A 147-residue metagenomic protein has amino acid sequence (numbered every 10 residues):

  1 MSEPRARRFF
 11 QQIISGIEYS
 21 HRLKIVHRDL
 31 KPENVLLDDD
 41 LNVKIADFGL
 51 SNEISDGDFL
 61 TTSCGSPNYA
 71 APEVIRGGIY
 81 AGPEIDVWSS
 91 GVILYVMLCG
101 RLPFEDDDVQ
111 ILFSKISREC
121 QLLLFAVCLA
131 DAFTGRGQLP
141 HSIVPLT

Functional and structural regions predicted by a protein language model:
M1-T147: Eukaryotic serine/threonine protein kinase catalytic domain
